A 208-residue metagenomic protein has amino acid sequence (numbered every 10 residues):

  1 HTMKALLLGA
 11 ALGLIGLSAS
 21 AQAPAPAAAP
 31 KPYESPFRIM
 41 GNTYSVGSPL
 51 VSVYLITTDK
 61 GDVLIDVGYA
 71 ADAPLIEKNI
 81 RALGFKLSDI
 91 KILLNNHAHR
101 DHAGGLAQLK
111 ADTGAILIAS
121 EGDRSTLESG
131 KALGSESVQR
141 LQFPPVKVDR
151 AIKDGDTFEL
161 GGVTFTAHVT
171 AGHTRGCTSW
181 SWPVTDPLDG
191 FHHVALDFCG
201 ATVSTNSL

Functional and structural regions predicted by a protein language model:
H1-T2: Short, Lys/Arg-enriched N-terminal segments with co-localized hydrophobic residues within the first ~10-30 amino acids
A5-S18: Bacterial N-terminal signal peptides
A19-A23, A27: Boundary at the C-terminal end of the N-terminal hydrophobic targeting segment
A27-P32, V67-A73, S129-R140, V203-L208: Acidic/histidine-rich helix-loop elements that form or flank divalent-metal/phosphate-binding sites at the catalytic
P30-L87, W180-A201: Conserved beta-strand hairpin/beta-sheet module of binuclear metal-dependent hydrolase folds, prominently
T43, A71-P74, R81-T157, T185: Active-site HxH/HxHxD metal-binding segment of metal-dependent hydrolases
D66, H97, H173: Conserved G/P- and acidic residue-centered "switch" motifs that form tight phosphate/ATP-binding loops in soluble
V169-S179, L208: Active-site glycine- and acidic-residue-rich loops that bind and position anionic ligands or nucleotide-like cofactors
